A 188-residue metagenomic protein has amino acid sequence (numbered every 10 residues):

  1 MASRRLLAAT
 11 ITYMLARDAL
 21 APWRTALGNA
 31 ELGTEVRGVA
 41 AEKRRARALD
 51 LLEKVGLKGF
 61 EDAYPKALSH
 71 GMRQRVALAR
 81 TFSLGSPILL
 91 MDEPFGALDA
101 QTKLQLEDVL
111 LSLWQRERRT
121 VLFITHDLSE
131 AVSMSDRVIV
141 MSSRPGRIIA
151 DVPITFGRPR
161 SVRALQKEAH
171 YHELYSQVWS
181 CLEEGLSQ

Functional and structural regions predicted by a protein language model:
A16-A21, D127: Catalytic "switch" loops of ABC-type ATPases
R24-E31: Short coil-to-helix segment of the ABC ATPase nucleotide-binding domain corresponding to the Q-loop/switch region
E31, E35, E42-F60, S112: Conserved ABC ATPase "signature" region
Y64-L68, M72: Conserved ABC ATPase signature
L78: Hydrophobic anchor residue at the start of the ABC signature
S83-P87: A short, proline-enriched helix->beta-strand linker immediately N-terminal to the Walker B motif in ABC-type P-loop
L89-D92: Catalytic Walker B motif of ABC-type/P-loop ATPase nucleotide-binding domains
